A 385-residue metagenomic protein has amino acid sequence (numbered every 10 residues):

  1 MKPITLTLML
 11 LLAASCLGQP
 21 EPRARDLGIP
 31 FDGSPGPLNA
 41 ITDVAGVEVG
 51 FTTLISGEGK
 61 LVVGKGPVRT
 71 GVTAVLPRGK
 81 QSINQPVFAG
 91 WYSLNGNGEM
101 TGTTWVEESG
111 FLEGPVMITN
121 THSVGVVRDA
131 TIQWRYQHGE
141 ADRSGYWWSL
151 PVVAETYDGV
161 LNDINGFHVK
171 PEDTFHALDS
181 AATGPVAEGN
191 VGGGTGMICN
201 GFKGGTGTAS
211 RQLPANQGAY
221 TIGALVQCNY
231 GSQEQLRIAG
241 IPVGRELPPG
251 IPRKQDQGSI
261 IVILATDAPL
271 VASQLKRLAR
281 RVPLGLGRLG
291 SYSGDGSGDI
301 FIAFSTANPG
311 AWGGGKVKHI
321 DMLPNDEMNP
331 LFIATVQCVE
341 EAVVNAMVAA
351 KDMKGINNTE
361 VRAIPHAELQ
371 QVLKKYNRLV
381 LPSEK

Functional and structural regions predicted by a protein language model:
K2-M9: Sec-dependent signal peptide recognition, specifically the positively charged N-region followed immediately by
L10-G18: Hydrophobic h-region of N-terminal signal peptides that target proteins for export in Gram-negative bacteria
Q19-K385: Alpha/propeptide regions of enzymes that mature by internal proteolysis
